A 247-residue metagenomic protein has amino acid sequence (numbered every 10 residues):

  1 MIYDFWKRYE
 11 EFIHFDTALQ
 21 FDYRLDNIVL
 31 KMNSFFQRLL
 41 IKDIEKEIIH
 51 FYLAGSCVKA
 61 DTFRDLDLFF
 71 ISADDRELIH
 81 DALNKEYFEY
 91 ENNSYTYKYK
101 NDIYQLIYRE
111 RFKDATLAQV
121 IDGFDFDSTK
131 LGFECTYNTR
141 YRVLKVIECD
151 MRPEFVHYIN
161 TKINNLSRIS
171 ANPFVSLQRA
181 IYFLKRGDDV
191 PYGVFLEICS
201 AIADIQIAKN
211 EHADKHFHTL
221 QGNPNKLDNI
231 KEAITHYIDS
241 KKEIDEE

Functional and structural regions predicted by a protein language model:
M1-M32: N-terminal regions immediately upstream of nucleotidyltransferase
I2, K31-D74: Active-site nucleotide-donor binding segment shared across nucleotidyl transfer reactions
I2-E11, D61-T62, Y95-E247: Catalytic cores of NTP-dependent nucleotidyl/adenyl transfer enzymes across multiple folds
Y9, I13-D16, M32-E45, I79-Y87 (+2 more regions): Hydrophobic, Leu/Ile/Phe/Ala-enriched alpha-helical segments that form helix-helix packing faces
H14-T17, F36-Q37, K42-E45, S72-D75 (+2 more regions): Alpha-helix capping and helix-coil boundary motifs
Q20, R24, E45, D67 (+1 more regions): Conserved aromatic-histidine-acidic binding/catalytic patches
V29-K31, K46-F51, N84-Y87, R109-F112: A short linear-motif detector with a strong N-terminal bias
F69-R109: Metal-dependent nucleotidyltransferase catalytic core
